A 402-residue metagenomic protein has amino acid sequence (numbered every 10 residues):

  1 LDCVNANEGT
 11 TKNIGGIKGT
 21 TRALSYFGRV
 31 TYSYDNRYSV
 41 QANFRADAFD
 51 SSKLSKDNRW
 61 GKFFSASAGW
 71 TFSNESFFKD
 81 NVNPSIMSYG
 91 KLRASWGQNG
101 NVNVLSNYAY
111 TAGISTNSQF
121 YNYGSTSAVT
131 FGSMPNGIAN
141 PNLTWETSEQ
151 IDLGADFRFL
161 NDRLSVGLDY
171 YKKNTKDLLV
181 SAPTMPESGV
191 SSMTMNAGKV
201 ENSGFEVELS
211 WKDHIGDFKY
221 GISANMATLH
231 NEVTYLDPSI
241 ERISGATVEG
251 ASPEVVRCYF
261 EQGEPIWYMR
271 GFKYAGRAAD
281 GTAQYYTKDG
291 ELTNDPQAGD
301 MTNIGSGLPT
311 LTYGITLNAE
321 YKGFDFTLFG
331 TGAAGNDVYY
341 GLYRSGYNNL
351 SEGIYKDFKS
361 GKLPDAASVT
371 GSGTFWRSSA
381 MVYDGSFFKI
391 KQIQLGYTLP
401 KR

Functional and structural regions predicted by a protein language model:
L1-C258, K322, V382-R402: Extracellular/periplasmic, surface-exposed regions of secreted and cell-surface proteins
L1-N13, N117-I138, E249-I304, G353-M381: Flexible glycine-rich, low-complexity coil/linker segments exposed to the extracellular/periplasmic environment
Y32, Y286, A319: Short aromatic-centered micro-motifs
F49, A333-R402: Extracytoplasmic gating/loop element in the C-terminal half of outer-membrane beta-barrel translocons and assembly
F49-D50, T175-K176, T293-D295, G335-D337: A short local loop/turn or secondary-structure capping micro-motif enriched for an aromatic residue
R163-S165, L311, E352-G353: N-terminal hydrophobic signal/anchor transmembrane helix of membrane proteins
E232-T234, D280-G281, Y286, G335-Y339: Short acidic/glycine-rich loop or secondary-structure boundary segments that cap or lie
S306-Y339: Glycine-rich, aromatic-lined ligand/substrate-binding cores of catalytic and carbohydrate-binding domains
